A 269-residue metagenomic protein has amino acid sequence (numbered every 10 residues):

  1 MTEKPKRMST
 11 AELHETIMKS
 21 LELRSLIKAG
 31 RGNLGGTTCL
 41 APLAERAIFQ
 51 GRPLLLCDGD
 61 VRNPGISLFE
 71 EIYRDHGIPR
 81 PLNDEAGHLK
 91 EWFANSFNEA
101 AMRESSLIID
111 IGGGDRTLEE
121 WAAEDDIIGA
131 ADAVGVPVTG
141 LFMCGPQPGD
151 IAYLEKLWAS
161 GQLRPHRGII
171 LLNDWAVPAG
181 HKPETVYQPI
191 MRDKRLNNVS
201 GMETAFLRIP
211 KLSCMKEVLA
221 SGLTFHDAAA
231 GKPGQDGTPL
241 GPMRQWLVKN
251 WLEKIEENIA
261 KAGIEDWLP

Functional and structural regions predicted by a protein language model:
M1-S20, K254-P269: Glycine- and charge-rich intrinsically disordered segments
R7-I27, F49, P53-A122: Nucleotide-state-sensitive switch-loop elements of NTP-binding domains
L26-A29, L141-M143: Short glycine-rich or small-residue beta-strand-to-loop segments that form or flank ligand, phosphate, metal/Fe-S
I27-L43: Glycine-rich phosphate-binding P-loop
R46: Rossmann-fold NAD(P)-dependent oxidoreductase module
G114-P210, M215-E217: Conserved catalytic-core segment of NTP-binding enzymes
I169-D174, T185-P269: P-loop NTP-binding site
